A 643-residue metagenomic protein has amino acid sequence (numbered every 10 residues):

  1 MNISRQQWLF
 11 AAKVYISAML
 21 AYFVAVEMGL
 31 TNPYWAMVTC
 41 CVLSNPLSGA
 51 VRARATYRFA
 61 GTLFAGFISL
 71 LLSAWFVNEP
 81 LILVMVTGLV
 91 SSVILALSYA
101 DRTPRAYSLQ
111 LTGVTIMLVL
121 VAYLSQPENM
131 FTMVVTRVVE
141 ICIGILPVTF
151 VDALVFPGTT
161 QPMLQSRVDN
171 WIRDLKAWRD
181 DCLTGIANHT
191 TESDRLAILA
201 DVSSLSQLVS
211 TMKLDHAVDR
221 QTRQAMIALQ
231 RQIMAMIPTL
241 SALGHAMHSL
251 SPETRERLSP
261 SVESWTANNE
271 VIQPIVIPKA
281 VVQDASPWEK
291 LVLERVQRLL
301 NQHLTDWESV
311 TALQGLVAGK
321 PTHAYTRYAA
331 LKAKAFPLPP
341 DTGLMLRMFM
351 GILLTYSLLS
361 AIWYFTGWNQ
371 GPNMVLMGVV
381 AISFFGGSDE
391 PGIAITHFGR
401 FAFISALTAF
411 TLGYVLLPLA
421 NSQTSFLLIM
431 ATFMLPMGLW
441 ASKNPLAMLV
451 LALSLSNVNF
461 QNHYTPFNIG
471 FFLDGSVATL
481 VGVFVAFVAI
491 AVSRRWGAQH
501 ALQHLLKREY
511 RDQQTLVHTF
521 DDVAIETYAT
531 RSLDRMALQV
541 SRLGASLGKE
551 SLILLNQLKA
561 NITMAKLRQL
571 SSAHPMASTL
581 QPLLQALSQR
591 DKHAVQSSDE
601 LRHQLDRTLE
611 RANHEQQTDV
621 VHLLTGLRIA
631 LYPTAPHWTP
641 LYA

Functional and structural regions predicted by a protein language model:
M1-L214, Q221, L316-G319, H323 (+2 more regions): A transmembrane helix-and-boundary motif of multi-pass membrane transporters/channels
W171-A187, M226-K334, K566-A643: Soluble C-terminal extramembrane regulatory/interaction domains of multi-pass membrane proteins
L208-T222, A246-L250, A280, G544-A545 (+1 more regions): Short, solvent-exposed, charged loop/turn and helix-capping segments that join or cap alpha-helices on peripheral
H463, D512-L516, T563-A565, L583-L587: Eukaryote-specific, cytoplasm-facing alpha-helical/coiled-coil scaffolding segments in long proteins
L543-P575: Active-site segments that bind and position negatively charged phosphate/pyrophosphate groups
